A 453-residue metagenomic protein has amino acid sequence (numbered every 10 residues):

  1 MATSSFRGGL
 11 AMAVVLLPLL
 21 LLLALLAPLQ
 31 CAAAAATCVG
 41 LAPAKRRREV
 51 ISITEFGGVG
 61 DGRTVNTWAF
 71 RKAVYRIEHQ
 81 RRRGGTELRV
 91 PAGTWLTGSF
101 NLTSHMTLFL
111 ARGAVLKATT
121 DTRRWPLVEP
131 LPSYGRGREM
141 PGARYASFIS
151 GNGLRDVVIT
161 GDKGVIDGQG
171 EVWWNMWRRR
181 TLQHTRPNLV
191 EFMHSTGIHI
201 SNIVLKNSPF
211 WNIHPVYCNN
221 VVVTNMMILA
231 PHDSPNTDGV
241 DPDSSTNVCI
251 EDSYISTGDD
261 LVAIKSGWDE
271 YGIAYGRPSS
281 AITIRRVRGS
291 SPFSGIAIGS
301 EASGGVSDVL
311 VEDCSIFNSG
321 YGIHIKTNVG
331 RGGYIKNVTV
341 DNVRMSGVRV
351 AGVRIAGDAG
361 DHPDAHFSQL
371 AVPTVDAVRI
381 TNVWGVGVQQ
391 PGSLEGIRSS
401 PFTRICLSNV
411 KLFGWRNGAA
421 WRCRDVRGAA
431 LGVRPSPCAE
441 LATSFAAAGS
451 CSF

Functional and structural regions predicted by a protein language model:
A2-F453: Extracellular/periplasmic carbohydrate-active domains that bind, remodel, or depolymerize complex polysaccharides
